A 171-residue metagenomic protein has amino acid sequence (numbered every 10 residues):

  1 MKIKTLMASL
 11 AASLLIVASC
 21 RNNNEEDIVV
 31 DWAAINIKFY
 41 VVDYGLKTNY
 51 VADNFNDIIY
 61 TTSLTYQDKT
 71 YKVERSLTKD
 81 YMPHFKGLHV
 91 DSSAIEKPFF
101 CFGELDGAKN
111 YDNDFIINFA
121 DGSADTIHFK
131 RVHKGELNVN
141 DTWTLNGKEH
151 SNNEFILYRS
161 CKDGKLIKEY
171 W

Functional and structural regions predicted by a protein language model:
M1-M7: Bacterial N-terminal signal peptides that target proteins for export
S9-L15: Bacterial N-terminal signal peptides
V17-S19: C-terminal motif of bacterial Sec signal peptides marking the signal peptidase cleavage site
R21-N36, Y40, Q67-W171: Extracytoplasmic cysteine-anchoring/structural motifs
E25, V41-F55: Short amphipathic, basic-aromatic surface patches that mediate peripheral association with negatively charged
A33, A52-Y60: Short coil-to-beta strand junction motifs in C2/discoidin
